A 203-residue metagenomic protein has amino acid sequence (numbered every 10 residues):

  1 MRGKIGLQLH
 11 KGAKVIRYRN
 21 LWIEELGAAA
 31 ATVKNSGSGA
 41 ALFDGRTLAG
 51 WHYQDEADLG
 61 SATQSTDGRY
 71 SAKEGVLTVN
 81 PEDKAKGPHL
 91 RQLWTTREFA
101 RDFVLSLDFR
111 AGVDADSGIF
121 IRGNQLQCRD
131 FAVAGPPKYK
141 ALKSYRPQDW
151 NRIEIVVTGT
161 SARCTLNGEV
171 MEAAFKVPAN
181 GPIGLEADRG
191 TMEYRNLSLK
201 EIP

Functional and structural regions predicted by a protein language model:
M1-P203: Carbohydrate-interacting regions of secretory-pathway proteins
